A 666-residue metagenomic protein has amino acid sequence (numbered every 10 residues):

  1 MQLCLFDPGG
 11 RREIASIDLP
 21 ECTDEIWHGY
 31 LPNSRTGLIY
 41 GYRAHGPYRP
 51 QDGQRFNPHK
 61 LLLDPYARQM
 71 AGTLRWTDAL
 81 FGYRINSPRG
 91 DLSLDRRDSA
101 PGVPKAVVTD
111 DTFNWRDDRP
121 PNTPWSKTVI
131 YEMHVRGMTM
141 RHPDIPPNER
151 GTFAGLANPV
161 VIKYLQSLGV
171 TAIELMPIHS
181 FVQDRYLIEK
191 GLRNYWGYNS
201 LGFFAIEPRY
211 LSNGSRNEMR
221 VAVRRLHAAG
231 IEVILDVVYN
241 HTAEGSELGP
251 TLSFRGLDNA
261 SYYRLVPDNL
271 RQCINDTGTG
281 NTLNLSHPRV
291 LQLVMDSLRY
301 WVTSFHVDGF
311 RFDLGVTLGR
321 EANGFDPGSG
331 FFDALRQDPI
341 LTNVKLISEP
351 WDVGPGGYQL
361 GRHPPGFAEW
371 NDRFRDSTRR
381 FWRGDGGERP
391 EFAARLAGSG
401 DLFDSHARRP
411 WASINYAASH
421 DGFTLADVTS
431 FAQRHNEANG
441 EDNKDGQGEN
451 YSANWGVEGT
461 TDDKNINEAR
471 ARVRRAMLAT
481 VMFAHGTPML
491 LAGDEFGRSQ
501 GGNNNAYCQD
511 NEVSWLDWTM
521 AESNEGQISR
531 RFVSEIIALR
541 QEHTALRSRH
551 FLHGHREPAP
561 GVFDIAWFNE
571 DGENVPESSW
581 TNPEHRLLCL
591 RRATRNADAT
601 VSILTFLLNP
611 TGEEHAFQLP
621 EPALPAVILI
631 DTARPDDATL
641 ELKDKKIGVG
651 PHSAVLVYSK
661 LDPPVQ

Functional and structural regions predicted by a protein language model:
M1-Y131, R136, F153, L165 (+4 more regions): Carbohydrate-interacting/catalytic domains
E21, N33, G46, T112 (+16 more regions): Short, flexible loop/turn elements at secondary-structure junctions
Y42, M133, L175, F203 (+8 more regions): Conserved, mostly hydrophobic/aromatic
H45-N114, Q183-R193, N199, A229 (+3 more regions): Core domains of carbohydrate- and sulfate-ester-processing enzymes
S99, N122, H134-V307, R311-I340 (+2 more regions): Substrate-binding/active-site clefts of carbohydrate-active enzymes
V129-Y131, I173, V233-L235, F310 (+2 more regions): Hydrophobic faces of well-ordered beta-strands that scaffold small-molecule active sites in alpha/beta enzyme cores
P143-P159, F431-N436, D636-K646: Short, polar loop/linker segments at the starts of domains and inter-domain junctions
H306, E321, P327-A492, F496-G497 (+8 more regions): Conserved alpha/beta catalytic core and glycan-binding cleft of carbohydrate-active enzymes
